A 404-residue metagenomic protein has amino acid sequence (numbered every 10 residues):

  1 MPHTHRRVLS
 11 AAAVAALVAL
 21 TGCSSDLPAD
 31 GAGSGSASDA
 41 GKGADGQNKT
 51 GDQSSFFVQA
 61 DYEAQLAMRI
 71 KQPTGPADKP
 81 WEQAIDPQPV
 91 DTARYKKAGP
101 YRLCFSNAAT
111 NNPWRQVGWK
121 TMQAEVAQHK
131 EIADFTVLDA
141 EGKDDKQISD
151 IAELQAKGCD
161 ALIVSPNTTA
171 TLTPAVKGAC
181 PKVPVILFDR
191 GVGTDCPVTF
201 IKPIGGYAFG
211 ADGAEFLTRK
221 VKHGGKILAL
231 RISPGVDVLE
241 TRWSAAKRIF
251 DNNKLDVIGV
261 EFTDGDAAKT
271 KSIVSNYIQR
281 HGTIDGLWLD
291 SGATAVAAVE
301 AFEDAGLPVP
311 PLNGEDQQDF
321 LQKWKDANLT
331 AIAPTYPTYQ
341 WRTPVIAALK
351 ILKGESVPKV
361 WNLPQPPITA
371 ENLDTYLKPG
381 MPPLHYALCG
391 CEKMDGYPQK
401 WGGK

Functional and structural regions predicted by a protein language model:
V18-G22: C-terminal motif of bacterial Sec signal peptides marking the signal peptidase cleavage site
C23-S36: Bacterial lipoprotein signal-peptidase II cleavage site
G41-Y101, W341-K404: Hinge/cleft segment of the Venus flytrap/periplasmic-binding protein
G41-Y95, P100-T121, E125, H129 (+4 more regions): Extracytoplasmic "Venus flytrap"
A64, T169-A208, Q318-T330: Flexible loop/hinge segments that line or gate small-molecule binding clefts
V90, Q147, I201-I227, T241 (+3 more regions): Hydrophobic alpha-helical segments within soluble ligand-binding/sensing domains
L103, M122-A124, A211-V260, A348-I351 (+1 more regions): An alpha-beta-alpha
V164-A179, A246, T263-K323: Hydrophobic alpha-helical
